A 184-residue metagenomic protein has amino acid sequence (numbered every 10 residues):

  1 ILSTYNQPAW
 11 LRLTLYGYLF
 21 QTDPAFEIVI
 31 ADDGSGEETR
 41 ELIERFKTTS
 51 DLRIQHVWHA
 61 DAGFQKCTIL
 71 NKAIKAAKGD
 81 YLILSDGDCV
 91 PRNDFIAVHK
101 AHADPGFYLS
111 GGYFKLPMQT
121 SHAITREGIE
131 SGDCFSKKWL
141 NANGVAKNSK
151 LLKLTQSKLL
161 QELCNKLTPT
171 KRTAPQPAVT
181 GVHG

Functional and structural regions predicted by a protein language model:
N6, Y18, D33-S35, G87: Conserved short acidic donor-positioning loop in nucleotide-sugar-dependent glycosyltransferases
Y16-A25: Short, acidic, metal-binding catalytic loop of nucleotide-sugar glycosyltransferases
A25-S35, Q55-H59: Short beta-strand/loop segment that forms part of the nucleotide-sugar
D32-L42, G63, C89: A conserved acidic beta->alpha catalytic loop
A60-A77, D94: Glycine-rich, basic loop-to-helix element that forms the pyrophosphate-binding segment of sugar-nucleotide handling
L82: Short aromatic/hydrophobic "clamp" motif used to bind/position activated sugar donors
D94-V145: Conserved donor NDP-sugar-binding/catalytic core segment of glycosyltransferases
N141-K158, E162-G184: A recurrent flexible, glycine/aromatic-enriched loop bordering the glycosyltransferase active site that acts as
